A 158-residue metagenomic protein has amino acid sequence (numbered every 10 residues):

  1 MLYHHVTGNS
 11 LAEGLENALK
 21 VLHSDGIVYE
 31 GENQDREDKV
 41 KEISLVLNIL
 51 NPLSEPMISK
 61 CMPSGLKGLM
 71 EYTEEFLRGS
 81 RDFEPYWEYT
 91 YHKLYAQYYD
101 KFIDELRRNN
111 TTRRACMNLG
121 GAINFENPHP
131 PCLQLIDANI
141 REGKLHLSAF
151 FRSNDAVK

Functional and structural regions predicted by a protein language model:
M1-K158: Terminal, non-catalytic protein-protein interaction segments that mediate quaternary/complex assembly
